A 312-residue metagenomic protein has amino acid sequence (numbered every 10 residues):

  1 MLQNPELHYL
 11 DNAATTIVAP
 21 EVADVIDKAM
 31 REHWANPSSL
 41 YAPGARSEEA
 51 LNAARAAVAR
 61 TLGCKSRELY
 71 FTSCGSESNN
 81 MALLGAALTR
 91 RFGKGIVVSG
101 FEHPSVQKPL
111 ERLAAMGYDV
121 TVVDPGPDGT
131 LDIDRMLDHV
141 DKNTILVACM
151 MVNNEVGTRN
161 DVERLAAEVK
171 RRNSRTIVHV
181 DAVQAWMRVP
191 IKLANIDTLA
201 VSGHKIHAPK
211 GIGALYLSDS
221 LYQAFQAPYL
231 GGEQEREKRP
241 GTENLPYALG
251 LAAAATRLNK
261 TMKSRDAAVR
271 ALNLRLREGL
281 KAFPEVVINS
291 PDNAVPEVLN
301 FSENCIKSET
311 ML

Functional and structural regions predicted by a protein language model:
M1-L312: Pyridoxal 5′-phosphate
